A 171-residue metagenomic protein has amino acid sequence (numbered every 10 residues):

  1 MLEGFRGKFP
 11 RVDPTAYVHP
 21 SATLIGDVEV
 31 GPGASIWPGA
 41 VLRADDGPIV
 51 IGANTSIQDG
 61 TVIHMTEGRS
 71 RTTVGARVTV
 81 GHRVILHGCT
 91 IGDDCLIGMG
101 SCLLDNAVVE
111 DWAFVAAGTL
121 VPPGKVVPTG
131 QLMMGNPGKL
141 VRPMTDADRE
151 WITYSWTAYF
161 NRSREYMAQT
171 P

Functional and structural regions predicted by a protein language model:
M1-I36: N-terminal segments that cap or nucleate solenoid repeat domains
M1-R11, D45-A53, D59-V62, T66 (+2 more regions): Glycine-rich hexapeptide-repeat left-handed beta-helix
G33, A53-N54: Residue-level detector of alpha-helical secondary structure
T79: Short proline/glycine- and basic residue-enriched helix-capping loop/turn segments at helix->loop/beta transitions
